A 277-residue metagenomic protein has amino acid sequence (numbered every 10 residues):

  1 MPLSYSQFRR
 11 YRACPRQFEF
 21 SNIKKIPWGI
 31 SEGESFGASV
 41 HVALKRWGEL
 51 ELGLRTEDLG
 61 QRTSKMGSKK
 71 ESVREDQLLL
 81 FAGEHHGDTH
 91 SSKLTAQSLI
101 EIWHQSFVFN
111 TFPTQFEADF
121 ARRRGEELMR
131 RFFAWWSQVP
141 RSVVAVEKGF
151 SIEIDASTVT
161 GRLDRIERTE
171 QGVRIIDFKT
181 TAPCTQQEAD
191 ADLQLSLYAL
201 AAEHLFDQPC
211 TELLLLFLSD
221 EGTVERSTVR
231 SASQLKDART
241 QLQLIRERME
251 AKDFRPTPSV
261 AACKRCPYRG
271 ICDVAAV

Functional and structural regions predicted by a protein language model:
M1-E34: C-terminal, charged and often intrinsically disordered regions of DNA end-processing helicases and nucleases
C14, C263-C266, C272: Short cysteine clusters
E32, F36, V40, A121 (+3 more regions): Hydrophobic (often cysteine-bearing) scaffold residues that line and stabilize catalytic clefts of nucleotide/cofactor
S39-L50, L244, R248: Solvent-exposed, amphipathic alpha-helical segments
A43-E147, E153: A non-catalytic, helix-rich entry segment at domain boundaries
K148-Q241: Mg2+/Mn2+-dependent nuclease catalytic core
Q234-P267: Polybasic (Lys/Arg-rich)
A275-V277: Short cysteine/histidine-rich zinc-coordinating motifs and their immediately flanking basic loops
